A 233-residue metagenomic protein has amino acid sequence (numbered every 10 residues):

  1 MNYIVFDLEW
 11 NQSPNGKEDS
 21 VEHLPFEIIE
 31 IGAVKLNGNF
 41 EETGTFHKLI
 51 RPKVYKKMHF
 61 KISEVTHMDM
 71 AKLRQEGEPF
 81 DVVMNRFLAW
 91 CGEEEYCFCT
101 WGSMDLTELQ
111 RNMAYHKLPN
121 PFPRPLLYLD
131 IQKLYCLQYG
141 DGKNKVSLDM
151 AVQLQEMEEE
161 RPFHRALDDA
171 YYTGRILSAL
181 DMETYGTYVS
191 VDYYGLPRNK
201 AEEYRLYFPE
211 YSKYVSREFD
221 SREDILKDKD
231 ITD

Functional and structural regions predicted by a protein language model:
N2-T107: Conserved non-catalytic scaffold segment of RNase H-like nuclease domains
F6, L129, D168: Active-site flanking residues adjacent to catalytic metal/cofactor-binding acidic residues
W10-Q12, K133, Y172: Short, glycine/acidic-enriched loop or turn micro-motifs at the edges of active sites
K57, K61-V65, M70-L73, L134-D168: Active-site-proximal helix-loop-helix substrate-binding element of RNase H-like nuclease domains
M104-L127: Substrate-recognition/cap helix-loop segment adjacent to the acidic, metal-dependent catalytic center of Asp-based
R124-K145, P197-A201: Short, flexible loop segments at boundaries between secondary-structure elements
R165-L177: Acidic, divalent-metal-coordinating active-site segment for phosphoryl/phosphodiester hydrolysis, typified by short
I176-D233: Acidic two-metal-ion nuclease catalytic site recognized across multiple nuclease folds, prominently DnaQ/RNase D-T
